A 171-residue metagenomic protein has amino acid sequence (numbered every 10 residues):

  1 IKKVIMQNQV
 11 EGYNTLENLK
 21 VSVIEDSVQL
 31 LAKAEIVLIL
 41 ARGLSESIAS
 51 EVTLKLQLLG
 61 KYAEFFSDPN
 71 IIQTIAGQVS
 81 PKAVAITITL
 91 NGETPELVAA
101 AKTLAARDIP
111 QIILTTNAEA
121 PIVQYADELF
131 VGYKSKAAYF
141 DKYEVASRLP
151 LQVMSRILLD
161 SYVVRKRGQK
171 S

Functional and structural regions predicted by a protein language model:
I1-S22: HTH-adjacent hinge/linker in prokaryotic transcriptional regulators
S22-A34: Glycine-rich phosphate/diphosphate-binding loops that line cofactor/substrate pockets in enzymes
V23, K166-S171: Active-site phosphate/pyrophosphate-binding segments
A32-V153, I157-R167: Glycine-rich phosphate-binding loops that contact phosphosugars or nucleotide phosphates
